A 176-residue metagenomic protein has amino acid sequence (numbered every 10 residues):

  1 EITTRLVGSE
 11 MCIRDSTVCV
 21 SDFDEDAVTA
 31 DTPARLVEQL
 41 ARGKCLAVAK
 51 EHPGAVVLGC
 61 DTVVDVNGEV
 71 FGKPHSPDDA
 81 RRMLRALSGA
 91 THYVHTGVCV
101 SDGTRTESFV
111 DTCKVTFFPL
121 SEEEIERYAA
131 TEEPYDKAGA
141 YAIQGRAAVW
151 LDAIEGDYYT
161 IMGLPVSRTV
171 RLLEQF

Functional and structural regions predicted by a protein language model:
E1, E25, E124: Acidic-residue sensor for enzyme active/binding pockets
E1-I13: Single conserved hydrophobic/aromatic residue that forms the stacking wall/gate of nucleotide- or nucleobase-binding
I13-D15, G54: A generic structural signal for alpha->beta connector loops
D15-A30, T106-T112: Short glycine-rich, Thr/Ser-proximal phosphate-binding strand/loop in the N-terminal lobe of ATP-dependent enzymes
D31-F176: Anionic-ligand binding patches
